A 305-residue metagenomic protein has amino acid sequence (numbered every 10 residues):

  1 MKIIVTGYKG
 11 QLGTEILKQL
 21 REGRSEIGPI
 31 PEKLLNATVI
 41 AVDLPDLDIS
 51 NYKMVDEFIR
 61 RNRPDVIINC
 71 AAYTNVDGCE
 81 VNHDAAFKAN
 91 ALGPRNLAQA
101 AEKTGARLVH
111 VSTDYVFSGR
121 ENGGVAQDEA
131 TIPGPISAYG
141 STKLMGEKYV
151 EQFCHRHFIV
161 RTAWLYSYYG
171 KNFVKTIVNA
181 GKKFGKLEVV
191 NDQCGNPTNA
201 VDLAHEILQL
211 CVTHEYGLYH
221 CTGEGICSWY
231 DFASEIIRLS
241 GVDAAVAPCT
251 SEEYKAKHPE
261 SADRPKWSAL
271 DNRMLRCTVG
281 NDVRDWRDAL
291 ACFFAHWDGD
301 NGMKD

Functional and structural regions predicted by a protein language model:
M1-E26: N-terminal Rossmann NAD(P)H-binding glycine-rich loop of SDR-like oxidoreductase domains
E15, E206, T213-E260, N301-M303: Mid/C-terminal beta-alpha module of Rossmann-like enzyme folds, strongest in SDR-family dehydrogenases/epimerases
T38-K53: Rossmann-fold cofactor-recognition segment
I49-A89, A100: NAD(P)H-binding glycine-rich loop region in Rossmannoid oxidoreductase-like domains and their noncatalytic homologs
K88, L92-N96, K103, R107 (+2 more regions): Catalytic helix-loop patch of NAD(P)-dependent Rossmann-fold dehydrogenases
K148-G195, A200-D202, L208: NAD(P)-dependent short-chain dehydrogenase/reductase
V189-C194, Y219-I226, T278: Glycine-rich Rossmann NAD(P)(H)-binding loop
D285-D305: Amphipathic terminal alpha-helices
